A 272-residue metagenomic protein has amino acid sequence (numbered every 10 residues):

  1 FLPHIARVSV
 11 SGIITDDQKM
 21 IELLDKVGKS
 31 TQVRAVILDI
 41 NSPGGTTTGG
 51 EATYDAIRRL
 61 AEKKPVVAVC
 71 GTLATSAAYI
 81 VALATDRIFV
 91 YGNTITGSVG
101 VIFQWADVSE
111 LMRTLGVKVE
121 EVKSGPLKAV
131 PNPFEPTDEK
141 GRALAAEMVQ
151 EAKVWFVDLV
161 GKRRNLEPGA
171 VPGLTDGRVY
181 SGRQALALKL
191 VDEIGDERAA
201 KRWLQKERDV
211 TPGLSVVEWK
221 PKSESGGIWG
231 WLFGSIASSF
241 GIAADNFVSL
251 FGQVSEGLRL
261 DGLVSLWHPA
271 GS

Functional and structural regions predicted by a protein language model:
F1-A68, T72-S76, T85-Y91, F103-S272: N-terminal organellar transit peptides
A78-Y79, G100: Short glycine-/acidic-enriched loop or helix-start segments at secondary-structure transitions that form or flank
N93-V101: Active-site loop architecture of trypsin-fold serine endopeptidases
